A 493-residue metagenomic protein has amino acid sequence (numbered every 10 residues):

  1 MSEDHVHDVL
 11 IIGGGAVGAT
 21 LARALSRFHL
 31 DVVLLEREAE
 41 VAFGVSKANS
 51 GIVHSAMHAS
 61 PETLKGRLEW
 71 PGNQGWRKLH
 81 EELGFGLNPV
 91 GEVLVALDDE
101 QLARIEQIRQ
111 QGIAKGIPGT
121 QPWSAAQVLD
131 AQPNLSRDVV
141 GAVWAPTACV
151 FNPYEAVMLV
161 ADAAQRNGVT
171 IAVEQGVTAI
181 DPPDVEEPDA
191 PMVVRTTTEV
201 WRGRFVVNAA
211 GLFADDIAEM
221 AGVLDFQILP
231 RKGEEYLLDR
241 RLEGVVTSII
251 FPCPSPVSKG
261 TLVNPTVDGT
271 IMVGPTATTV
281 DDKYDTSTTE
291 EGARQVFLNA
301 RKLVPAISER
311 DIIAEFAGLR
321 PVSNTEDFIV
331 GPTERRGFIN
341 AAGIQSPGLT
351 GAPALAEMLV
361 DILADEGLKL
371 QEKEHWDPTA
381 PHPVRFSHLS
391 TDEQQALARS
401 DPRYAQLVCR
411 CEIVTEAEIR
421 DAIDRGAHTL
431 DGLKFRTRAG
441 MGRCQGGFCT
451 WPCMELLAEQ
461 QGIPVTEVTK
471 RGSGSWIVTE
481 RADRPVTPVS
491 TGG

Functional and structural regions predicted by a protein language model:
D8-L34: N-terminal Rossmann-like FAD-binding beta1-loop-alpha1 element of flavoenzymes
T20, I180-A190, R195-G274, T278-T289 (+3 more regions): Flavin-dependent oxidoreductases
R27-K47: Glycine-rich FAD pyrophosphate-binding loop
G51-A131, G260-L262: Dinucleotide-binding Rossmann-like beta1-alpha1 core, especially the glycine-rich loop that anchors the ADP
S60, R67-W70, L97-R104, W144-D162 (+3 more regions): Short beta-strand to alpha-helix junction loop
V143-R204: Helical element adjacent to the flavin cofactor pocket in flavoenzyme catalytic cores
S258, V267-D268, T279, Y284-L407 (+3 more regions): C-terminal catalytic lobe of FAD-dependent flavoproteins
Y284, T415-G426, F448-E467: Iron-sulfur (Fe-S) cluster-binding segments and ferredoxin-like electron-carrier domains, especially [2Fe-2S]
